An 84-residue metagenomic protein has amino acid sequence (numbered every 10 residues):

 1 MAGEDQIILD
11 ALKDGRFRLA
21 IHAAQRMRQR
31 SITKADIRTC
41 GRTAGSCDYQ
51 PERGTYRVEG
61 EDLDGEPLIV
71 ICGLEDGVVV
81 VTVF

Functional and structural regions predicted by a protein language model:
M1-F84: Ribonuclease/tRNase effector modules and their secretory precursors
